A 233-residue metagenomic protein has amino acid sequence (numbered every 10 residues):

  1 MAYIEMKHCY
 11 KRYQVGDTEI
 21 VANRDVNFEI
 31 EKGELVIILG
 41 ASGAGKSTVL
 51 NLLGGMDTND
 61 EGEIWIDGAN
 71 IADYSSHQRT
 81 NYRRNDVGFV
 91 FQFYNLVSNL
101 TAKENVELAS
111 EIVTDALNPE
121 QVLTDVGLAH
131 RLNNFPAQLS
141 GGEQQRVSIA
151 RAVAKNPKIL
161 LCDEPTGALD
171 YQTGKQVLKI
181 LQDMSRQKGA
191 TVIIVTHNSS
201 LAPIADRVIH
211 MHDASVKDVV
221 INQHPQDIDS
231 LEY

Functional and structural regions predicted by a protein language model:
A2-M211: ABC family nucleotide-binding domain
S215-Y233: Conserved beta-strand-loop-alpha-helix hinge in the C-terminal portion of ABC ATPase nucleotide-binding domains
